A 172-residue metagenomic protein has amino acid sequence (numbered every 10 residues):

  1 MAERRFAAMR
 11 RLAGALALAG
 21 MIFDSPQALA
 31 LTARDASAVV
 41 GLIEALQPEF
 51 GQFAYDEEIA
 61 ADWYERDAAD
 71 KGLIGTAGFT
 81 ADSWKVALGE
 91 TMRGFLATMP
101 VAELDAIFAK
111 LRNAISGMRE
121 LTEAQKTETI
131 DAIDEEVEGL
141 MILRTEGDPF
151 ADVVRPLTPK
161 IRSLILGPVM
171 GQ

Functional and structural regions predicted by a protein language model:
A2-A13: Bacterial N-terminal signal peptides that target proteins for export
G20-Q27: C-terminal segment of classical bacterial N-terminal signal peptides
A28-G72, D148-Q172: Immediate post-signal-peptide N-terminus of mature secreted/exported proteins
D62-E138, E146: Mature extracellular/secreted ectodomains of secretory-pathway proteins
